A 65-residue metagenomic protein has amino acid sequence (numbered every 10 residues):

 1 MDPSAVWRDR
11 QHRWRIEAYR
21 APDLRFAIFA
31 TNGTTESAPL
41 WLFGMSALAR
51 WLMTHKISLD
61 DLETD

Functional and structural regions predicted by a protein language model:
M1-P22: Short N-terminal "domain-start" leader segments that mark the transition from disordered tails or signal peptides into
P3, R13, R25, R50 (+1 more regions): Low-complexity, intrinsically disordered short peptide segments enriched in small/polar/basic residues
W14-A18, I28, L62-T64: Generic structural motif
Y19-A38: Acidic, low-complexity, intrinsically disordered interaction modules
G33-D65: Mixed-charge, Lys/Arg-enriched low-complexity segments
